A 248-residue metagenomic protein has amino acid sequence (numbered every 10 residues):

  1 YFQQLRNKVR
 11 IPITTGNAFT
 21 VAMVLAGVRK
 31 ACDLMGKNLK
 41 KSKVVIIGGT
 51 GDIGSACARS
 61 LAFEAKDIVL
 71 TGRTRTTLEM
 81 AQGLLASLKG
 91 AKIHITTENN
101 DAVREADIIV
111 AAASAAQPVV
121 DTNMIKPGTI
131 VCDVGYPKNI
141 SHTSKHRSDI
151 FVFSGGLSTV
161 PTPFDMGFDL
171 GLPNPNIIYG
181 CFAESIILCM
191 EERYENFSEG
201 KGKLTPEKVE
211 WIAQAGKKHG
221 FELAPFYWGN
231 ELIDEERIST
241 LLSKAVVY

Functional and structural regions predicted by a protein language model:
Y1-K40, M166-P175, Y179, A183 (+1 more regions): Glycine/serine-rich phosphate-binding loop and adjoining beta1-alpha1 elements at the start of nucleotide-handling
Y1-N7, M80-S87, T143-K145: Short, aromatic/basic amphipathic alpha-helical patches
N7, I11, N17-R29, S42-K43 (+7 more regions): N-terminal Rossmann-like NAD(P) cofactor-binding subdomain of oxidoreductases, focused on the glycine-rich
F19, M23, A56, R73-T76 (+5 more regions): Conserved active-site and cofactor/substrate-binding residues in soluble primary-metabolism enzymes
K30-I108: Glycine-rich phosphate/diphosphate-binding loop of Rossmann-like nucleotide-binding domains
G90-D165: Rossmann-like adenosine-cofactor binding region
H142-Y248: Adenosine-phosphate binding glycine-rich loop
